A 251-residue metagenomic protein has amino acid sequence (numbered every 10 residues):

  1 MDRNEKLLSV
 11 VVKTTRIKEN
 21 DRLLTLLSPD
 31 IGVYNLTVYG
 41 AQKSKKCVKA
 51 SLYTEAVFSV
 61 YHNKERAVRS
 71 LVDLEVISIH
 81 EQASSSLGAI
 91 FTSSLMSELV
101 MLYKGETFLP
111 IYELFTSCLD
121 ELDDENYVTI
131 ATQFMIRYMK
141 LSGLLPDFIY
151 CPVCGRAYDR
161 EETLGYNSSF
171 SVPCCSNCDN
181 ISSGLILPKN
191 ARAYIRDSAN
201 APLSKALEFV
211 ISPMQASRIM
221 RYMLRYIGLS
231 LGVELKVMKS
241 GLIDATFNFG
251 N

Functional and structural regions predicted by a protein language model:
M1-R22, L27-N251: Non-catalytic alpha-helical scaffolds and adjoining flexible linkers that form interface surfaces for assembly
